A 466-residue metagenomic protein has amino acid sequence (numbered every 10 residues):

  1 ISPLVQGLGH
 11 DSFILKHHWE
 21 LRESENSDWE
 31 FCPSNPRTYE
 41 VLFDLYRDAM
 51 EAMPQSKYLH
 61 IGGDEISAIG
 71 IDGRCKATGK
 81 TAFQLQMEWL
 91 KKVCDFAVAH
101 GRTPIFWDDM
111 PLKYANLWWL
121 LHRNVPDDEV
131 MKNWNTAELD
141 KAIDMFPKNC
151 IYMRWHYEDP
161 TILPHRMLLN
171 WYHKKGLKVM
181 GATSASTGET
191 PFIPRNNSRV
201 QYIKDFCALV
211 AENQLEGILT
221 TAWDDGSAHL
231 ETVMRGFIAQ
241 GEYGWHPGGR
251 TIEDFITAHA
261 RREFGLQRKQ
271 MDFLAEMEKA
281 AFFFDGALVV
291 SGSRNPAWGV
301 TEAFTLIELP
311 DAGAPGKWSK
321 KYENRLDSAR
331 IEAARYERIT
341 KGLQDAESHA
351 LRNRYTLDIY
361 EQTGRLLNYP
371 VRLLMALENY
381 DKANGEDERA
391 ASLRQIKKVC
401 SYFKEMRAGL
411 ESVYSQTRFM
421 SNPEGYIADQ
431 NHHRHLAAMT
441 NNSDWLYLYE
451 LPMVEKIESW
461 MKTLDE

Functional and structural regions predicted by a protein language model:
S2-H18, E23: Acidic/aromatic-lined carbohydrate-recognition and catalytic surfaces of CAZymes acting on diverse glycans
S2-L4, H60, W107: Outer-envelope exported proteins of Gram-negative bacteria
Q6-L8, E23-G79: Active-site groove signature of glycoside hydrolases
G7, F13-I14, E30, R154-H156: Residue-level preference for alpha-helix termini and adjacent loops
L8-S12, S67-I69, K113-Y114, P160: Short, small-residue-enriched loops and turns at beta-alpha junctions that line or gate enzyme active sites
I14, S67-A68, G241, H246: Basic, gly/Ser/Thr/Pro-rich low-complexity segments located predominantly at protein N termini
W19-S24, S34, S67-I71, D144 (+2 more regions): Short amphipathic alpha-helical segments, especially helix-boundary/capping motifs
Y39-E51, Q55-Y58, K76-E466: Substrate-binding groove of N-acetylhexosamine-processing glycoside hydrolases
